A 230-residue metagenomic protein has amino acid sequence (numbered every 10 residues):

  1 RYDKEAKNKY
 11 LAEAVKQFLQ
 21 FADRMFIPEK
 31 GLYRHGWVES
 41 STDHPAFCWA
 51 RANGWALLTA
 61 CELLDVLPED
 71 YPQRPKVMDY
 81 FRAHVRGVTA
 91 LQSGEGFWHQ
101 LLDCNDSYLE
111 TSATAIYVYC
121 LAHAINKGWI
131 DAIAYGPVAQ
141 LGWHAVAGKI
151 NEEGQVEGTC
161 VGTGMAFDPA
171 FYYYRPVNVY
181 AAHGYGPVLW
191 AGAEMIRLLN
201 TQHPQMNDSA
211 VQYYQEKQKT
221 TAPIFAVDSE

Functional and structural regions predicted by a protein language model:
R1-V15, L64-A83, T89, A124-Q140 (+2 more regions): Structural helix-adjacent loops and short alpha-helical linkers that scaffold large soluble proteins
Y2-D3, F18, A22-M25, E29 (+6 more regions): Sec/Tat-exported extracytoplasmic proteins
N8-C61: Loop-centered beta-sheet repeat module
L11-R34, M78-G96, V138-Q155, Q212-A226: Long, well-ordered core segments of solenoidal/helical folds
Q17, A52-W55, T59, L63 (+5 more regions): Amphipathic, well-ordered alpha-helical segments in soluble domains
L32-E39, Q100, G162-D168: Conserved catalytic-core motifs characterized by acidic clusters
E39-L58, E69, Q73-V77, Q92 (+4 more regions): Solvent-exposed loop and edge beta-strand segments that line ligand/cofactor-binding and catalytic clefts
C104, Y108-L109, A115-S229: CBM-like carbohydrate-recognition segments
